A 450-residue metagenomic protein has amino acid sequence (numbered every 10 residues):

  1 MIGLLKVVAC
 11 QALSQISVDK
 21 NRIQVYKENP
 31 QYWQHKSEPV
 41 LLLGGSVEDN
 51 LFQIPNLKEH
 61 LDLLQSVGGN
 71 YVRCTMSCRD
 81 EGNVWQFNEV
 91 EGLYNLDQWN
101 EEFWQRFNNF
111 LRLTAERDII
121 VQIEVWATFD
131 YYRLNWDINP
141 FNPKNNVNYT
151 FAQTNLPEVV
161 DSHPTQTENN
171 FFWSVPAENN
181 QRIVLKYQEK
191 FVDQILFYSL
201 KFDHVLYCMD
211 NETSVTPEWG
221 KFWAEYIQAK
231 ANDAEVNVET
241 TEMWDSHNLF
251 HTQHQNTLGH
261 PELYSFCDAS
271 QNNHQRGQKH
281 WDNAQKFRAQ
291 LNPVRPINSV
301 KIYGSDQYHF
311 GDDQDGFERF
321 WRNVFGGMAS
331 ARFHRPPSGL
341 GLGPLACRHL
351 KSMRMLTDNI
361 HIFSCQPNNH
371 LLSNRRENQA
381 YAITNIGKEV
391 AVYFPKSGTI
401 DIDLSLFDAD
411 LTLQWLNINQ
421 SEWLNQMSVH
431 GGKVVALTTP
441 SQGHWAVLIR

Functional and structural regions predicted by a protein language model:
V7-A9: N-terminal signal peptide c-region/cleavage motif recognized by signal peptidases
K20-L263: Active-site mouth of glycoside hydrolases
R182, Y187-K190, K201-R348: Extracellular glycoside hydrolase catalytic/binding regions
G304-Q307, D312, G316-M427, T438-R450: Aromatic- and carboxylate-lined catalytic core of secreted/periplasmic carbohydrate-active enzymes
K433-V435: Short strand-edge motifs at loop-to-beta-strand transitions and within beta-strands of extracellular beta-rich domains
